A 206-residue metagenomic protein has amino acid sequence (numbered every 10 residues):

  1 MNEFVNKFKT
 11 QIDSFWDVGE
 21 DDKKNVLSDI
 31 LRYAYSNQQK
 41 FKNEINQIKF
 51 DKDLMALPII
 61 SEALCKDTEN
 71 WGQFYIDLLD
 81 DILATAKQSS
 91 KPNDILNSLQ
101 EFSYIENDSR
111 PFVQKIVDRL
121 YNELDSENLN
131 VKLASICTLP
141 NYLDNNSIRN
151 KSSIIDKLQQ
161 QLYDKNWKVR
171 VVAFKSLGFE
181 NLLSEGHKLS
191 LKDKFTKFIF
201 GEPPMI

Functional and structural regions predicted by a protein language model:
M1-L27: N-terminal "cap/leader" segments of large eukaryotic alpha-helical scaffolds
K7, Q11-F15, E44-D51, L78-A86 (+4 more regions): Alpha-solenoid HEAT/Armadillo-like helical repeat scaffolds in large eukaryotic proteins
E20-D21, F50, L54, Q88-N93 (+4 more regions): Alpha-helix N-cap/helix-start positions at coil->helix boundaries
K24, S28, L54-P58, P92-N97 (+2 more regions): Alpha-solenoid HEAT/ARM repeat scaffold
L31-R32, S61-C65, Q100-Y104, P140-D144 (+1 more regions): Structural signature of alpha-helical solenoid repeat scaffolds
A34-F41, T68-I76, Y104-Q114, L143-K151 (+1 more regions): Flexible loop/turn segments at the boundaries of HEAT repeats in alpha-solenoid HEAT proteins
I45-F102, N107, P111: Surface-facing alpha-helical segments and adjacent helix-coil boundary elements at the starts of domains
N166-I206: Eukaryotic acidic, Ser/Thr-rich intrinsically disordered low-complexity regions
